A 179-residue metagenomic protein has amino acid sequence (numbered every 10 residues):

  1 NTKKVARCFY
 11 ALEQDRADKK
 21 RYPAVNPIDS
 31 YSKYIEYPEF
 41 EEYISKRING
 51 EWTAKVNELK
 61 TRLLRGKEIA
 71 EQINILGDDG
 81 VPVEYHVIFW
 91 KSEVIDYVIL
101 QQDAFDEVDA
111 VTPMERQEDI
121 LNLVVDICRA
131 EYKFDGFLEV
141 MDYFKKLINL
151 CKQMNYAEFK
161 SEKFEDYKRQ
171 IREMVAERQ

Functional and structural regions predicted by a protein language model:
N1-K152, K160-K163, K168: P-loop NTPase catalytic core
A157-Q179: Acidic, low-complexity intrinsically disordered tails
